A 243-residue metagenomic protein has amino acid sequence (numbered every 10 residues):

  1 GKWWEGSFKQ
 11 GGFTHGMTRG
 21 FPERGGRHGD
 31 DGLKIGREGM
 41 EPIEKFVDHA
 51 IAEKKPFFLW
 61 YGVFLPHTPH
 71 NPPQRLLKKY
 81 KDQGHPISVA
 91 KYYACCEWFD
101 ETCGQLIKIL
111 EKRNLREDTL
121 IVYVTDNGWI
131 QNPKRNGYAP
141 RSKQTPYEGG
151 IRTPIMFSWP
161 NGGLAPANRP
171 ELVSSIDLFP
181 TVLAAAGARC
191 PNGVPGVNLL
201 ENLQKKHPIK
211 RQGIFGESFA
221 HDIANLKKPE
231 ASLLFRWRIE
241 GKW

Functional and structural regions predicted by a protein language model:
G1-E44, A139-S142, Q212-F215: Catalytic-site neighborhoods of secreted/periplasmic enzymes that process anionic sulfate/phosphate groups
G1-Q10, G62-T68, Y123-W129, P195-V197 (+1 more regions): Short, solvent-exposed turn/loop segments enriched in Gly/Ser/Thr/Pro and often Arg
G11, I109-A167, S174, P195 (+1 more regions): Histidine-centered active-site microenvironments of extracellular/periplasmic hydrolases and transferases
M40-D48, K78-T119, G162: A long, amphipathic alpha-helix that forms part of the scaffold/cap immediately adjacent to metal-dependent active
I43-Y92, N127-P140: Active-site His/acidic residue clusters
E53-L59, L115-I121, T153, K210-R211 (+1 more regions): Loop/turn elements at helix/coil->beta-strand transitions in domains of secreted/extracellular proteins
F57-G62, C96-F99, C103-L106, L110 (+3 more regions): Beta-strand elements within well-structured catalytic alpha/beta cores of enzymes that handle phosphate/sulfate esters
W129-R135, G163, E171, I176-F179 (+1 more regions): C-terminal cap/loop subdomain of S1 sulfatases and analogous C-terminal strand-loop tails that border
